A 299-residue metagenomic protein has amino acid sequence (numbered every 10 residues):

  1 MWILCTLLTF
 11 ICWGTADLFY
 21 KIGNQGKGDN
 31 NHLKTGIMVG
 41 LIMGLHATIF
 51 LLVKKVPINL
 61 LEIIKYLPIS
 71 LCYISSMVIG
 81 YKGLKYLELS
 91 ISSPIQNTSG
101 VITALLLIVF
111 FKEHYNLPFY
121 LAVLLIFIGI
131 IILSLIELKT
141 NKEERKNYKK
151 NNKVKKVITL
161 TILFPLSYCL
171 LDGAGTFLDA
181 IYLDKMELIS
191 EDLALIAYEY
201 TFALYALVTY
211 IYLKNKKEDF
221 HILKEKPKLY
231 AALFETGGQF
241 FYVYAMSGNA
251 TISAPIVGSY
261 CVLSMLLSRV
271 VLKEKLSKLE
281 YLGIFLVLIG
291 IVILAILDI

Functional and structural regions predicted by a protein language model:
M1-L7, T98-L170, L279-I299: Juxtamembrane helix-loop boundary signature in multi-pass membrane transporters
M1-N30, S75, R145-D192: Glycine-/small-residue-enriched transmembrane alpha-helix faces in small-molecule transporters and effluxers
W2-T9, T48-L51, V56-I79, L160-L170 (+1 more regions): Loop-to-transmembrane-helix transition segments
L8-F19, G28-S75, L125-I128, L193-K216 (+1 more regions): Transmembrane alpha-helices of multi-pass small-molecule transport proteins
G14, L18, T48, S70 (+10 more regions): Hydrophobic/small/kink-forming positions within alpha-helical transmembrane segments of polytopic membrane proteins
K27-K34, I79-I95, E187-L193, F240-S259: Structural motif at transmembrane-helix junctions in multi-pass transporters
M43-L61, V109, I132-K150, A203-K224 (+2 more regions): Membrane-interface helix-cap regions at the ends of transmembrane helices in multi-pass membrane proteins
I69-Y73, Y81-F111, L117-L133, E199 (+1 more regions): Specific alpha-helical transmembrane segments that line the substrate/conduction pathway and gating interfaces
